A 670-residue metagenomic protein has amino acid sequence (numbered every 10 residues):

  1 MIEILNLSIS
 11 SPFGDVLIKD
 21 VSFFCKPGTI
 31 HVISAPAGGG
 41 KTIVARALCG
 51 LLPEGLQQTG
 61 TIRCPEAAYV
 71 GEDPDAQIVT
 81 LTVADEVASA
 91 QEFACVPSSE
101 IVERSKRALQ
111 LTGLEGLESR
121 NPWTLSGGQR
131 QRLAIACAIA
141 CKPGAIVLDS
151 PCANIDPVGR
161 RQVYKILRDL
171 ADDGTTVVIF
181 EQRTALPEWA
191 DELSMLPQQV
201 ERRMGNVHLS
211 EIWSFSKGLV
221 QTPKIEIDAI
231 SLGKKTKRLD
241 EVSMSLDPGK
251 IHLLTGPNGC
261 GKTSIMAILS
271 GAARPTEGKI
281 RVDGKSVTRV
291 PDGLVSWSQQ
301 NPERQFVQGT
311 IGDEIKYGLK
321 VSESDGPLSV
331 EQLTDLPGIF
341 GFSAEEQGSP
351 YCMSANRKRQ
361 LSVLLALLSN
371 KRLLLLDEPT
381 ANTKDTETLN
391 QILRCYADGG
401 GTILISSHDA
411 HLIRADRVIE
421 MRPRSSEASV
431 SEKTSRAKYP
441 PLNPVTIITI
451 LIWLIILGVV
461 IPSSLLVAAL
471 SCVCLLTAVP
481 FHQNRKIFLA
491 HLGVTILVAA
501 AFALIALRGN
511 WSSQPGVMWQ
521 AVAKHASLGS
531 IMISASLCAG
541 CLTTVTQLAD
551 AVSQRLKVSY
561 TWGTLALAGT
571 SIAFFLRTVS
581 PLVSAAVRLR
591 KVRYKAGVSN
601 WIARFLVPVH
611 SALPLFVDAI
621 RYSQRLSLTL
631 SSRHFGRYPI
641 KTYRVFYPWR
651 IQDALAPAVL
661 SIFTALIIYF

Functional and structural regions predicted by a protein language model:
C49, S270: Helix-to-loop junction immediately C-terminal to a conserved catalytic motif
Q57-A67, G278-D292: Conserved ABC transporter NBD signature motif
E100-L117, L328-E345: Conserved ABC ATPase "signature" region
N121-L125, Q129, S349-M353: Conserved ABC ATPase signature
I135, L361-L364: Hydrophobic anchor residue at the start of the ABC signature
A138-I139, A366-L367: ABC ATPase C-loop
I146-S150, L374-E378: Catalytic Walker B motif of ABC-type/P-loop ATPase nucleotide-binding domains
T434-L466, L470-C472, L582-F670: Transmembrane alpha-helix interface motif
